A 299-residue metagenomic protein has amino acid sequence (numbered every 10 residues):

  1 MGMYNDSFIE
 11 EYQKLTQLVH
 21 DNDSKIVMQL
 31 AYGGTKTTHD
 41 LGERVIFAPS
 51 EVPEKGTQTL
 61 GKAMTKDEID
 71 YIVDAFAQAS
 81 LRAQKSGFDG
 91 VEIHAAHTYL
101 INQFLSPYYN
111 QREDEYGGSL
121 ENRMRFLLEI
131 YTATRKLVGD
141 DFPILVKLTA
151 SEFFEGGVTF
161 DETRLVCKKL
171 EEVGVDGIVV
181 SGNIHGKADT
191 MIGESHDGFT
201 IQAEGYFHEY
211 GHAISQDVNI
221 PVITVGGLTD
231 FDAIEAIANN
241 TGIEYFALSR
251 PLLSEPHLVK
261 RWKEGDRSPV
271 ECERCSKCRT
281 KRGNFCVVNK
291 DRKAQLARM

Functional and structural regions predicted by a protein language model:
M1-M299: Flavin-dependent oxidoreductase catalytic cores
